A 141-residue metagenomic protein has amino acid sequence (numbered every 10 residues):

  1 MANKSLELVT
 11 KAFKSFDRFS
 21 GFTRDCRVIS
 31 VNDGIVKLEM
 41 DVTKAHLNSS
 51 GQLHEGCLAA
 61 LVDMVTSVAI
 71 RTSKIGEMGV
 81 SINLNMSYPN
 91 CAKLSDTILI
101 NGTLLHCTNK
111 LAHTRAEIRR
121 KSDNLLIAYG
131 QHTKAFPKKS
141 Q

Functional and structural regions predicted by a protein language model:
M1-Q141: Terminal targeting signals and extreme-terminal segments of soluble enzymes
